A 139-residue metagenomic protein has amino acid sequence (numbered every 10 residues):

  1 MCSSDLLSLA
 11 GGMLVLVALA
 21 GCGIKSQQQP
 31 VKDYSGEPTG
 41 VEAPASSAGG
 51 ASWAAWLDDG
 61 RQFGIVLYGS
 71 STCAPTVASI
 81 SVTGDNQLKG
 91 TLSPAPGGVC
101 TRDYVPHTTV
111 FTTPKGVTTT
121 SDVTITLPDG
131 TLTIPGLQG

Functional and structural regions predicted by a protein language model:
M1-S3: Short, small-residue-biased leader/transition segments that mark boundaries at the very start of proteins
L7-L14: Sec-dependent signal peptide hydrophobic core
V17-G21: C-terminal motif of bacterial Sec signal peptides marking the signal peptidase cleavage site
G23-K25: Bacterial signal peptide processing site
P30, I80-T83, T108-T109: Extracellular/mature segments of secreted proteins
P30-G50: Post-signal peptide N-terminal segment of mature Sec-exported envelope proteins
W53-V99: Mature extracytoplasmic domains of secretory-pathway proteins
K89-G139: Extracytosolic low-complexity repeat regions of secreted or lipid-anchored proteins
